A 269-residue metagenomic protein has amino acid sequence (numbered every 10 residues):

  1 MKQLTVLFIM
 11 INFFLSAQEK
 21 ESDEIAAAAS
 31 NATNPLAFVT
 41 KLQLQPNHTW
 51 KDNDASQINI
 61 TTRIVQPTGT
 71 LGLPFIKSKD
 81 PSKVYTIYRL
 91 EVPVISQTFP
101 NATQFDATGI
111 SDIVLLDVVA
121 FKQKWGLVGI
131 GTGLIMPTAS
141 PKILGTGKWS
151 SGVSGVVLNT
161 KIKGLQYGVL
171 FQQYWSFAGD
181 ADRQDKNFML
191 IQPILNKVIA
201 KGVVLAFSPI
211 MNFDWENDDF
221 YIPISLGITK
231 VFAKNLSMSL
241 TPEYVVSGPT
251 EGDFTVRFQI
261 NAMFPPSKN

Functional and structural regions predicted by a protein language model:
M1-E19: Bacterial Sec-dependent N-terminal signal peptides
E19-N269: Transmembrane beta-barrel domains of Gram-negative outer membranes and organellar outer membranes
